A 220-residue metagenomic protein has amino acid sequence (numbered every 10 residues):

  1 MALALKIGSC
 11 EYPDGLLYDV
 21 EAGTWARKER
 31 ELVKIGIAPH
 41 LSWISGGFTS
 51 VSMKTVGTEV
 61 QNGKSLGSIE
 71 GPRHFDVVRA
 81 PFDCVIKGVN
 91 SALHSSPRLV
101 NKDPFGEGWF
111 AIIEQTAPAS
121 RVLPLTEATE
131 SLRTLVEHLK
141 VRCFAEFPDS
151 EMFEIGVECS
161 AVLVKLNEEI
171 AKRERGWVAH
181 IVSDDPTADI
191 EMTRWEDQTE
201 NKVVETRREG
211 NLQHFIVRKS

Functional and structural regions predicted by a protein language model:
A2-N62, E107-F110, Q115-A117, L125-K172: Acidic, low-complexity mobile loops and tails
G23, G57, R79-G88, E196: Generic structural motif
T24-A26, G67, K87, V204: Conserved positions in beta-strands of structured domains
K28-E31, V89-S96, R208: Short, conserved beta-turn/loop elements at beta-strand boundaries and strand-helix junctions
S45-F48, E70-F75, P81-F82: Periplasm/extracytoplasmic soluble domains of Gram-negative envelope assemblies and related organellar analogs
V60-D76, L99-K102, G108-E114: Short hydrophobic beta/alpha edge segments that flank linear recognition/processing sites
D83-P104, W109-A111: Short peripheral tails and domain-boundary helices/loops at the edges of structured domains
R142-S220: Domain-level signature for proteins that mediate thiol-based redox and metal-cofactor handling
